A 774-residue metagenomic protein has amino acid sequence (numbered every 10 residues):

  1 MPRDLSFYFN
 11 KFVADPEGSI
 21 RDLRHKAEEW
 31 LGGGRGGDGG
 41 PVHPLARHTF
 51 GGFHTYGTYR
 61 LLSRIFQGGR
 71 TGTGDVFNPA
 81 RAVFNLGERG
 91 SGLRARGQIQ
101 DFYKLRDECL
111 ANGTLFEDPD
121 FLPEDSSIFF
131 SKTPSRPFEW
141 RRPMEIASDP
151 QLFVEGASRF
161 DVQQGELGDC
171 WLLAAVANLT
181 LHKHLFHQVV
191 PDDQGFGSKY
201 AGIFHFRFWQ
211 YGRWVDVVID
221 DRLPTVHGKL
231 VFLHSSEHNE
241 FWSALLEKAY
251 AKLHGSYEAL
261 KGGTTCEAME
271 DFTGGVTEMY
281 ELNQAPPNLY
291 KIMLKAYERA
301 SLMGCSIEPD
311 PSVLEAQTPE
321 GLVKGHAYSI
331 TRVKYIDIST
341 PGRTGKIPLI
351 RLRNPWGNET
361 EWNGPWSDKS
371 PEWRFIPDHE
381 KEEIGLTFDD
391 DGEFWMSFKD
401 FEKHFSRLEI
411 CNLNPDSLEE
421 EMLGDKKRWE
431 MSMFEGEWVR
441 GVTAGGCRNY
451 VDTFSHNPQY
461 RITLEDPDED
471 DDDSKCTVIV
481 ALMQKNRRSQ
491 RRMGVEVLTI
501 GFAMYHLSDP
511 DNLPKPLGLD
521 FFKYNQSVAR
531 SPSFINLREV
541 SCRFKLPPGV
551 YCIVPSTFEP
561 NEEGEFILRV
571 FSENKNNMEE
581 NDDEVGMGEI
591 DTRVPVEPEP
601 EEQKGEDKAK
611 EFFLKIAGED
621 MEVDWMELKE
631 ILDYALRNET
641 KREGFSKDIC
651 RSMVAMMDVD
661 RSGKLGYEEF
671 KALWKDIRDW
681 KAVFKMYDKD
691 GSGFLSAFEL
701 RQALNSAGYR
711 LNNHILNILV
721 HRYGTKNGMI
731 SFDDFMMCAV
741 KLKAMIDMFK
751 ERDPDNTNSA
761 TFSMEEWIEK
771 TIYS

Functional and structural regions predicted by a protein language model:
M1-S652, V659, Y667-K671, K675-A682 (+6 more regions): Structured alpha-helical subdomains that flank or immediately precede key functional sites
E622, K664, D690, F694: Calcium-binding loop positions in Ca2+-binding modules
K685: Inter-heme linker and motif-flanking segments adjacent to c-type heme-binding CXXCH motifs in c-type cytochromes
E699-R701, L719: Eukaryote-skewed repeat-based solenoidal scaffolds used as protein-protein interaction platforms, primarily
